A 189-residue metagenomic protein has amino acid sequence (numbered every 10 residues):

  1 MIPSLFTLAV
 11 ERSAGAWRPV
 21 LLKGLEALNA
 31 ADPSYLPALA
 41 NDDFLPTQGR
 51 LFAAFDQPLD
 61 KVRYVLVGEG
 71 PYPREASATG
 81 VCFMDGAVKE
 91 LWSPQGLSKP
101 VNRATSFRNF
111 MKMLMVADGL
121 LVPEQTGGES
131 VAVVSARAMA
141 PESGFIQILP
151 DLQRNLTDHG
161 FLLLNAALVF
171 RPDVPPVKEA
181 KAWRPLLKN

Functional and structural regions predicted by a protein language model:
P3, L8-N189: A polyanion-binding, active-site-adjacent surface
